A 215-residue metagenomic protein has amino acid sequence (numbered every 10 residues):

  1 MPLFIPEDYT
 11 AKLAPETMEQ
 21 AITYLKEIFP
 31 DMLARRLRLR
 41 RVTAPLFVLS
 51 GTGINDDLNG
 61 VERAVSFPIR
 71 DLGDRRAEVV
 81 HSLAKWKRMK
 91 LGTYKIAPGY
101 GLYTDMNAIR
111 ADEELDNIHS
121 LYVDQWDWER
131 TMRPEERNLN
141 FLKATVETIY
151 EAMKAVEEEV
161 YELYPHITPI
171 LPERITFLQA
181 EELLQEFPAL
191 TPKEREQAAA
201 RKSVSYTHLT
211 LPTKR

Functional and structural regions predicted by a protein language model:
P2-H119, D127-T131: Class II aminoacyl-tRNA synthetase-like tRNA-binding/catalytic domains
R35, P134, T213-K214: A very general structural signal that marks isolated residues within well-ordered alpha-helical segments
T104-E194: Extended, charged alpha-beta segments that form solvent-exposed binding/catalytic grooves in nucleic-acid-handling
Q197-A199: Short boundary motifs at domain starts and secondary-structure transition points
T207-T213: Conserved small/polar residues in nucleotide/adenosyl-binding loops
